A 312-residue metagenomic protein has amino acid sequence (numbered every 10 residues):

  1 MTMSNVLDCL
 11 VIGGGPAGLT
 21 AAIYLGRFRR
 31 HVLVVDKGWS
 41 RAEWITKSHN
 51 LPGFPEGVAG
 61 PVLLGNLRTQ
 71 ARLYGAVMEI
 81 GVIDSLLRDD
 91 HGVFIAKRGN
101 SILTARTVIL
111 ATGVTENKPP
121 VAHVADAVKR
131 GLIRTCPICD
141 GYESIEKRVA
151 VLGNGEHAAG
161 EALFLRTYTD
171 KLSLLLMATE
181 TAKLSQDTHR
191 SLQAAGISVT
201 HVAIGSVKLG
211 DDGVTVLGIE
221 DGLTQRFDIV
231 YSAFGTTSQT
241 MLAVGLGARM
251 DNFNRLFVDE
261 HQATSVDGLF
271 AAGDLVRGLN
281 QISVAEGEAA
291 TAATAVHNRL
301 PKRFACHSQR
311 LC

Functional and structural regions predicted by a protein language model:
M1-L10, M78-K147, I229-Y231, L256-E260 (+1 more regions): FAD-binding core/adjacent interface of flavoenzyme oxidoreductases
L7-V62, H157-A182: Beta1-alpha1 glycine-rich phosphate/pyrophosphate-binding loop at the start of Rossmann-like nucleotide-binding domains
G15-P16, E116, E156-H157, V276-R277: Residue-level detector of alpha-helix initiation sites
A22, A159-A162, A272-C312: A conserved FAD-binding loop/helix module that cradles the flavin
H31, D36-W39, T46-L73, T188-V207: N-terminal glycine-rich dinucleotide-binding loop that anchors FAD/FMN and/or NAD(P) in oxidoreductases
A71-K97, I102-A105, T169-R255, P301-C312: A Rossmann-like FAD-binding core segment of flavoenzymes
D126-E143, F234-S283, T291, N298: FAD-site-proximal beta/loop scaffold in flavoenzymes
G131-I138, R148-E161, A182-K183: Active-site glycine-rich loop that binds ribose-phosphate moieties when present
